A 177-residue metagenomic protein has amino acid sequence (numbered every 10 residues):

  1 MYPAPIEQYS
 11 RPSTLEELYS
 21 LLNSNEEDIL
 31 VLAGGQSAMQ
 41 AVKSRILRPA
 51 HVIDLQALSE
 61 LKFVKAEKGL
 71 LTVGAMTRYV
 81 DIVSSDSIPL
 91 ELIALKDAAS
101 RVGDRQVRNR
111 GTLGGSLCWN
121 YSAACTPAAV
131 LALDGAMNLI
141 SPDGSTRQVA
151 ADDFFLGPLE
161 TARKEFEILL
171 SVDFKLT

Functional and structural regions predicted by a protein language model:
M1-T177: C-terminal structural segment of proteins
